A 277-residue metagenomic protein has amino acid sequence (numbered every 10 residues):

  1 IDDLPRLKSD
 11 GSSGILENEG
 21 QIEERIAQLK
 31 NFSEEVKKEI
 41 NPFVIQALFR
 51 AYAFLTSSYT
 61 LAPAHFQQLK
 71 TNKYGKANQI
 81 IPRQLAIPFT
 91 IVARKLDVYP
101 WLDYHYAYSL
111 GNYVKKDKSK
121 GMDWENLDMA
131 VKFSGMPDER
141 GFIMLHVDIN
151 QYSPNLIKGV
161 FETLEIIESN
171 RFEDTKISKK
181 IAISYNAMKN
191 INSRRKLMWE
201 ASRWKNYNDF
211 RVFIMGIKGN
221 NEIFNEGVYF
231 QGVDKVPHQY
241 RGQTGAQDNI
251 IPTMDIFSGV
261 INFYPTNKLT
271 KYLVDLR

Functional and structural regions predicted by a protein language model:
I1-R277: Surface-exposed peri-terminal alpha-helical interaction modules
